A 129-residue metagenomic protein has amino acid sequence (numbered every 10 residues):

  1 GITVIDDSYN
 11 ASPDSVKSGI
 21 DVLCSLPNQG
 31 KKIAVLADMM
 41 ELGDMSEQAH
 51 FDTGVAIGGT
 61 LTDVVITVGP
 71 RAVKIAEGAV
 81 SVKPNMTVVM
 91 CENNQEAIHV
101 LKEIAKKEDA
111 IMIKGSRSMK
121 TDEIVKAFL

Functional and structural regions predicted by a protein language model:
G1-L129: ATP-dependent carboxylate-amine ligase
